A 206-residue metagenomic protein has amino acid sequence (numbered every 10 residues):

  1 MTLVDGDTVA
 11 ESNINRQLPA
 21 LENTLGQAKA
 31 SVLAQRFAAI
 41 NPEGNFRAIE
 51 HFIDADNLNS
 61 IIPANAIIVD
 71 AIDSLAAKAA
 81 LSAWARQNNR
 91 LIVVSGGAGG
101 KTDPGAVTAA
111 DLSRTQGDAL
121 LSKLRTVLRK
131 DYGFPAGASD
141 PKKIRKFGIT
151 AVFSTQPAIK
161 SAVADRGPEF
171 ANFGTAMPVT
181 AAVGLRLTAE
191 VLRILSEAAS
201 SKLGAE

Functional and structural regions predicted by a protein language model:
M1-E206: Adenine nucleotide-associated cytosolic modules
